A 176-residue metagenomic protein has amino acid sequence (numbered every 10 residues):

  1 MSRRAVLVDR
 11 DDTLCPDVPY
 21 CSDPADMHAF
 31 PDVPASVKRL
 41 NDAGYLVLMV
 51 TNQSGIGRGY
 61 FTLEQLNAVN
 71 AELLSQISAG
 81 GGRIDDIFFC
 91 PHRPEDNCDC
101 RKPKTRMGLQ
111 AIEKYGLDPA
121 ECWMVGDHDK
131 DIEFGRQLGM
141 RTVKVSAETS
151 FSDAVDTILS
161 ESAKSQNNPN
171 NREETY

Functional and structural regions predicted by a protein language model:
M1-L48: Active-site neighborhood of HAD-like aspartate-dependent phosphohydrolases
S2, V6, E64-D85, R93-M124 (+1 more regions): Asp-based, Mg2+/Mn2+-dependent phosphohydrolase catalytic module
L7-V8, A25-A29, Y45, F61 (+3 more regions): Broad hydrophobic/π-residue packing in well-ordered secondary structure
D11-P31, I56-Q65, G80-G82, H92-D99: Metal-dependent phosphoesterase signature
T13, T51, T142: Ser/Thr-centric signal marking residues that sit in or immediately flank functional binding/regulatory motifs
V33, V37-N70, D86-R93, G135: Substrate-recognition element of Asp-dependent hydrolases with the DxDx(T/V) motif
